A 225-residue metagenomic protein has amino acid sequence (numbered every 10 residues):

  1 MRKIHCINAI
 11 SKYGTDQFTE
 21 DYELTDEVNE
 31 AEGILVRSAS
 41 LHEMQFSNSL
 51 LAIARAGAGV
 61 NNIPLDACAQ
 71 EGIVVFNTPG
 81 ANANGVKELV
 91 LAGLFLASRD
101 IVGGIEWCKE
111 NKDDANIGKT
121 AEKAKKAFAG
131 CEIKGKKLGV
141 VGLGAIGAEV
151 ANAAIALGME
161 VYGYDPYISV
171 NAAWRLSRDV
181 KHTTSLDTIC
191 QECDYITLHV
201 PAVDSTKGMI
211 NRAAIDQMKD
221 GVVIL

Functional and structural regions predicted by a protein language model:
M1-T78, N211: An N-terminal-biased, well-structured beta-alpha scaffold segment characteristic of Rossmann-like dinucleotide-binding
R2-H5, K12, D21-E23, A83 (+5 more regions): Structural/interface elements that position substrates and couple domains in central-metabolism enzymes
A39-M44, P166-L225: Rossmann-like adenosine-cofactor binding region
P79-K137: Phosphate-binding beta-alpha-beta segment of Rossmann-like dinucleotide-binding domains, i.e., the NAD(P)
L143-G144: Glycine-rich Rossmann-fold phosphate-binding loop(s) that bind the pyrophosphate of adenine dinucleotide cofactors
G147-A148: N-terminal Rossmann-fold NAD(P) dinucleotide-binding loop
A151, I155: Gly/Ala-rich phosphate-binding loop of Rossmann-like dinucleotide-binding domains, activating on the conserved
A156-E160: Conserved S-adenosyl-L-methionine
